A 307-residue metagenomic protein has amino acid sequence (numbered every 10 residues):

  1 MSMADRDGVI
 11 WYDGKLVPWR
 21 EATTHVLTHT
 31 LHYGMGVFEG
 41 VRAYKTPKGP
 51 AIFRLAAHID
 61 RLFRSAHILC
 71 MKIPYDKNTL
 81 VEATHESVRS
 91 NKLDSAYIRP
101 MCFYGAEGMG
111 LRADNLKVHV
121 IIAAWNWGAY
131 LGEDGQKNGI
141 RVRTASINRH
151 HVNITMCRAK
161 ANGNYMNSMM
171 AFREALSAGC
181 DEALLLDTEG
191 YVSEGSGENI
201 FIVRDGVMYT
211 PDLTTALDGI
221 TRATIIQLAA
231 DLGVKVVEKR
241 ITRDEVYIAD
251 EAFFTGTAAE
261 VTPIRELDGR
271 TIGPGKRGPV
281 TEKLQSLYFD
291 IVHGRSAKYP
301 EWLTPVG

Functional and structural regions predicted by a protein language model:
M1-Y75, T79-E86, M109-G307: Helix-start/capping segments and mature chain N-termini
R89-A96, V234: Short secondary-structure junctions
F103-G108: Short, internal active-site loops enriched in acidic
